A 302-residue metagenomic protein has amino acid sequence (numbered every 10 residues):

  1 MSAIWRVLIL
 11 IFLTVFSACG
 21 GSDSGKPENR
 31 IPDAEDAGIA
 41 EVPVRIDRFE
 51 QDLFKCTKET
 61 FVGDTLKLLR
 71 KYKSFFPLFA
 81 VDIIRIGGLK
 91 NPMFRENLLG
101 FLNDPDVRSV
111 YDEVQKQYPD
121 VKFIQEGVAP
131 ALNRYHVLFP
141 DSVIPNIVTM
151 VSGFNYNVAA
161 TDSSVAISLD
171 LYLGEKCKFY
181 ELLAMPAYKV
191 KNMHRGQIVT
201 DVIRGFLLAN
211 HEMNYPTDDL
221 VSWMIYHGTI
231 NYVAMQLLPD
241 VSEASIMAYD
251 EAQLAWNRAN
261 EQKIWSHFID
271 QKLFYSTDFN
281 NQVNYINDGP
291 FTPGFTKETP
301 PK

Functional and structural regions predicted by a protein language model:
A3-L10: Sec-dependent signal peptide recognition, specifically the positively charged N-region followed immediately by
V15-A18: C-terminal motif of bacterial Sec signal peptides marking the signal peptidase cleavage site
S22-L99: N-terminal mature-domain "stem" immediately C-terminal to a signal peptide or N-terminal signal-anchor/transmembrane
E96-N281, N287-D288, K297: Acidic/His-rich structured neighborhood in mature extracellular/periplasmic domains
T296-K302: Active-site nucleophilic cysteine motif
